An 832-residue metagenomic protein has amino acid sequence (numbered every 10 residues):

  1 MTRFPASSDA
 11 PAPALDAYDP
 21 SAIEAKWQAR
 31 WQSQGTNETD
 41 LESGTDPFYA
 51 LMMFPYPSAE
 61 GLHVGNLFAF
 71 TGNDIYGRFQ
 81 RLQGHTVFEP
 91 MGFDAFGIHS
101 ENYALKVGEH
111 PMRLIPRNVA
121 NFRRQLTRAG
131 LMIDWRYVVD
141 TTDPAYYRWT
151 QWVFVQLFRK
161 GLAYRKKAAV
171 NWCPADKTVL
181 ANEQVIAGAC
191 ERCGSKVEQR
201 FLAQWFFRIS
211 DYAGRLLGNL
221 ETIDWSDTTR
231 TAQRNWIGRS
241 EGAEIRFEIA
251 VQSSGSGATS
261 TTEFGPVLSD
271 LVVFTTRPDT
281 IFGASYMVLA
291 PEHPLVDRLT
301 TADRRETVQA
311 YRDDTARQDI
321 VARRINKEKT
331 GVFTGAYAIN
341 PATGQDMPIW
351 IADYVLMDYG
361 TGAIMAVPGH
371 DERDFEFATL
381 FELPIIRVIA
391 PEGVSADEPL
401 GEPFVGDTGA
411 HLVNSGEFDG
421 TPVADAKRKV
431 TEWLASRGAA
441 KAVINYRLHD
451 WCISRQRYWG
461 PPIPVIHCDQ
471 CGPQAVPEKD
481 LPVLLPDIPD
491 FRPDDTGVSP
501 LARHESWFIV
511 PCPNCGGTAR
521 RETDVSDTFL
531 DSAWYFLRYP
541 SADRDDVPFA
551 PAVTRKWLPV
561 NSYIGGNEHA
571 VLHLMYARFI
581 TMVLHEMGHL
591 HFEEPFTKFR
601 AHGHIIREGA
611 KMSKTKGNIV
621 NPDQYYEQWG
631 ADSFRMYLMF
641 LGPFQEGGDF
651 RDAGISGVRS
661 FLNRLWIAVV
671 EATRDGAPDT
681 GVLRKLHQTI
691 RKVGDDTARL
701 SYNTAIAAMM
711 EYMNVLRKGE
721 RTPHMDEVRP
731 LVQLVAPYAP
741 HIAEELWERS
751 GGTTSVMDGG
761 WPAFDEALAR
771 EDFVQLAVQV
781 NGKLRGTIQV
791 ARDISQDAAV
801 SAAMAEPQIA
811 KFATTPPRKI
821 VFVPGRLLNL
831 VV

Functional and structural regions predicted by a protein language model:
M1-P47, S254, A290-H293, R305 (+11 more regions): Basic, alpha-helical terminal appendages of large translation-related enzymes
T2-R3, D9-L51, R81-P90, R113-R123 (+4 more regions): Conserved oxyanion/phosphate-binding beta-strand-loop segments in alpha/beta enzyme cores
T2-S7, A12, A17, A25-K26 (+9 more regions): Residue patterns forming the tRNA-binding/recognition surfaces of aminoacyl-tRNA synthetases and related DALR
D40-P111, I115, V138-V153, T275-T276 (+2 more regions): N-terminal catalytic cores of NTP/NDP-binding nucleotidyl/phosphoryl-transfer enzymes
N73, T86, H293-E392, E398-D407: Catalytic alpha/beta core of large soluble enzyme barrels
R159-N171, R239, A442-C471, F592-P595 (+2 more regions): Helix-rich, typically C-terminal accessory recognition domains appended to large enzymatic cores
T228-V251, G257, F264-V272, A316-Q345 (+10 more regions): Flexible, glycine/threonine-enriched loop-and-boundary segments that flank and lead into catalytic domains of large
A336-Y359, F508-E646: Alpha-helical recognition segments enriched in aromatics with Gly/Pro capping that present substrate-recognition
